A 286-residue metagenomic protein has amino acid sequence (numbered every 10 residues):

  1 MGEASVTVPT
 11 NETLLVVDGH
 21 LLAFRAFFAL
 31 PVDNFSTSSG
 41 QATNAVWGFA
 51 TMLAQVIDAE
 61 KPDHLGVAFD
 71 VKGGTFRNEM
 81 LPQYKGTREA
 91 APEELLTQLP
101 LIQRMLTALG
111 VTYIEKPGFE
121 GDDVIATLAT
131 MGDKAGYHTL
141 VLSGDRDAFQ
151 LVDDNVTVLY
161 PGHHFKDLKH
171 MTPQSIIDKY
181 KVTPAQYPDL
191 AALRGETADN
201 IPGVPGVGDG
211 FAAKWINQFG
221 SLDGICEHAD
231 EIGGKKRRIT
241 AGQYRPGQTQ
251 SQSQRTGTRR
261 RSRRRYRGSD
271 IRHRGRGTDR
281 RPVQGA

Functional and structural regions predicted by a protein language model:
M1-G66, D70, F76-R77: Non-catalytic, usually N-terminal nucleic-acid engagement modules in DNA/RNA processing proteins
G2-E3, R276-A286: Long, highly charged low-complexity segments
G2-V6, T10-N11, F35-S36, G86-S262: Extended two-metal-dependent nuclease catalytic cores across DNA- and RNA-processing enzymes
W47-G48, T97, V207, R274 (+1 more regions): Residue-level recognition of alpha-helix initiation/capping sites
V56, I176, W215, P282-V283: Broad structural signal for hydrophobic residues in well-ordered alpha-helices, predominantly aliphatic
N78-Q83: Glycine-rich loop at the start of a catalytic domain that most often binds anionic cofactors/ligands
R267-T278: Cytoplasmic/organellar membrane-interface segments at the starts of transmembrane helices in multi-pass inner-membrane
